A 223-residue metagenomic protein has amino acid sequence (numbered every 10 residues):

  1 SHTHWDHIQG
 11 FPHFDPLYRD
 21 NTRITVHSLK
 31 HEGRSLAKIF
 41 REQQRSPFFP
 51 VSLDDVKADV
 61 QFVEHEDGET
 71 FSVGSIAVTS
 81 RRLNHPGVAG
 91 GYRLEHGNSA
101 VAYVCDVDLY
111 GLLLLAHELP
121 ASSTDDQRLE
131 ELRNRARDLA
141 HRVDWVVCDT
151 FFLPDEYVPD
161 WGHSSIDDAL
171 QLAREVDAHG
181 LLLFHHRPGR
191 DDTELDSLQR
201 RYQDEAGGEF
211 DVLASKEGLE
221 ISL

Functional and structural regions predicted by a protein language model:
S1-A116, E194-L223: Binuclear metal-dependent hydrolase catalytic cores
G111-D211, S215: Cap/insert and terminal regions of metallo-dependent hydrolase folds
